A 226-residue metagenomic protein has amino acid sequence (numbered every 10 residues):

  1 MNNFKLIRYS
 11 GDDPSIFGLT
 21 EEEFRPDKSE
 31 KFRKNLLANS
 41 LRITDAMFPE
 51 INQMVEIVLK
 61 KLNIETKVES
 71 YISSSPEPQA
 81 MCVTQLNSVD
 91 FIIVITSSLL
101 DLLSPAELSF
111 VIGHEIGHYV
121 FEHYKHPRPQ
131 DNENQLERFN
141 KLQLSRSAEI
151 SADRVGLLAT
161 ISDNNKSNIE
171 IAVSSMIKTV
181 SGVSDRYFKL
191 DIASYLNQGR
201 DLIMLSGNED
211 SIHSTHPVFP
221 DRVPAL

Functional and structural regions predicted by a protein language model:
M1-T84, L99, F121, D163: Hydrophobic or amphipathic, alpha-helical segments that drive membrane association/targeting
A46, I95-F110, Q143: Short pre-active-site segment immediately N-terminal to the catalytic Zn-binding motif
M47-E50, M54, V58, L62-I64 (+2 more regions): Short helix/loop segments within enzyme catalytic domains that coordinate or immediately flank catalytic cofactors
V55, I95, H114, A152 (+1 more regions): Divalent metal-coordination and catalytic microenvironments
T66, V89-F91: Envelope-exposed proteins and targeting segments
L103, I112-F121, S151, V155: Active-site His/Glu-centered metal-binding helix of metallohydrolases
E115-D131, S162-N164: Catalytic Zn2+-binding segment of zinc metalloproteases
K189-L226: Pan-zinc metallopeptidase signature
